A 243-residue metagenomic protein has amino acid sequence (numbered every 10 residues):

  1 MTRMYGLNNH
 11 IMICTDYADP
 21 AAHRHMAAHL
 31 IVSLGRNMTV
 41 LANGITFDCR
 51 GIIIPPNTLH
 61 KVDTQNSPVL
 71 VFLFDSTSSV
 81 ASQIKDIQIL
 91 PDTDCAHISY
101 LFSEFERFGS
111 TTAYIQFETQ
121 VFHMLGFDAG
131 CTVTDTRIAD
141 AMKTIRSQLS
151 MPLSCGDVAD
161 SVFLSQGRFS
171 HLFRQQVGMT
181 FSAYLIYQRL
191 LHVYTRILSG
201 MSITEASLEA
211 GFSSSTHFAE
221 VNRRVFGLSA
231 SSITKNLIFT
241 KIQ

Functional and structural regions predicted by a protein language model:
M1-I89: N-terminal regulatory/effector-sensing and dimerization cores that precede helix-turn-helix DNA-binding domains
M12-T15, F122-G130, S170-G178: Short, Lys/Arg-enriched N-terminal segment that forms or immediately precedes the first helix of a structured domain
V80-K143: Amphipathic alpha-helical segments enriched in hydrophobic/aromatic residues interleaved with Lys/Arg
F102, L125-L153, A159-V162, A183-M201: A short, Lys/Arg-enriched amphipathic alpha-helix from helix-turn-helix/homeodomain DNA-binding modules
P152-G156, Q175-S215, A219, K235-Q243: Terminal helix-turn-helix DNA-binding modules in bacterial transcription factors
S161, S165, S213-S214: Short coil turns linking two alpha-helices in DNA-binding domains
